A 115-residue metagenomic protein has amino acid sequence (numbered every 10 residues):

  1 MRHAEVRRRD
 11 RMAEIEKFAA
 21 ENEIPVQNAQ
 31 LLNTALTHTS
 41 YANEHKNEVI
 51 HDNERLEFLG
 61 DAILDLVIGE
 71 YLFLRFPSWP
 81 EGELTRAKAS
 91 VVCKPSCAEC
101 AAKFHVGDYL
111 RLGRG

Functional and structural regions predicted by a protein language model:
R2-G115: RNase III-family endoribonuclease catalytic core
